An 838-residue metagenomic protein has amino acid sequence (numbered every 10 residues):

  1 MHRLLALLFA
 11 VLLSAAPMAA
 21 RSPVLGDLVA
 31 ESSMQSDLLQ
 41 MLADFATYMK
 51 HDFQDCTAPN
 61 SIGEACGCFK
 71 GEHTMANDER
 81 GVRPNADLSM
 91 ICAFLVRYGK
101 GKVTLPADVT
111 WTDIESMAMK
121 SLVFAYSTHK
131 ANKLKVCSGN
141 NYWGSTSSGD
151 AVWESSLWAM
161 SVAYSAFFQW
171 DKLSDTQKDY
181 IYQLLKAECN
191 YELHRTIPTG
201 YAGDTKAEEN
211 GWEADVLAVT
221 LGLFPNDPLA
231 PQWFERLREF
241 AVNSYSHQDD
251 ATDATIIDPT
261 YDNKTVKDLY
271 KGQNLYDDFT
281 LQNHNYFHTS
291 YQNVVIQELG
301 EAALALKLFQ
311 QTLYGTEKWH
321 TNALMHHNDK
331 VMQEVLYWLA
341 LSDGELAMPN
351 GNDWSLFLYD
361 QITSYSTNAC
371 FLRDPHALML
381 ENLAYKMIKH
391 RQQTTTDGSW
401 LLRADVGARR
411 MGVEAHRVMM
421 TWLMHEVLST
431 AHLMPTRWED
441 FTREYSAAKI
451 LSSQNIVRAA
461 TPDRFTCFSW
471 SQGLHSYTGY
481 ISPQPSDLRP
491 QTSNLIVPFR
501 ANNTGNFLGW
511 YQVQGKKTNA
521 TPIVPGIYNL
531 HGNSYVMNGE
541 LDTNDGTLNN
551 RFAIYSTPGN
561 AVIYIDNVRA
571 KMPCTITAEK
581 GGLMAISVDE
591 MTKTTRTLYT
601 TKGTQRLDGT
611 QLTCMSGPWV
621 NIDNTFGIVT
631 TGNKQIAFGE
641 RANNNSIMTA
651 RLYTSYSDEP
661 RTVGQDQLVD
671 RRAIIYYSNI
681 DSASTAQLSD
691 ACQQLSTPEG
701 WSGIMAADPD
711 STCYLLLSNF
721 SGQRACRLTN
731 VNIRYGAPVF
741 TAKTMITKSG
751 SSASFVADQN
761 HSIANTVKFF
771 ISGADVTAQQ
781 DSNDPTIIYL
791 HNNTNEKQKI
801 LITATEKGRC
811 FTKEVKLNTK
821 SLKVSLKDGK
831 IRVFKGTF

Functional and structural regions predicted by a protein language model:
M1-L4: Positively charged n-region of N-terminal signal peptides that target proteins for export
A6-A15: Bacterial N-terminal signal peptides
R21-G139, A251: Low-complexity, Ser/Thr/Pro/Gly-enriched N-terminal "stalk/linker" regions
K133-L134, N140-F167, S174-Q454: Extracellular polysaccharide-recognition and catalytic grooves
V295, L304-T321, W338-K768, V776-A778 (+1 more regions): Extended polysaccharide-engagement surfaces of secreted carbohydrate-active enzymes
R724-C726, E796-I800: Short beta-strand/loop motifs in extracellular/secreted proteins, especially within beta-sandwich accessory domains
V739-D758, T812-F838: Intrinsically disordered, low-complexity Pro/Gly/Ser/Thr-rich segments with frequent PxxP/GP/PP motifs and embedded
I802-A804: Short, surface-exposed beta-strand/strand-loop-strand elements in extracellular ectodomains
